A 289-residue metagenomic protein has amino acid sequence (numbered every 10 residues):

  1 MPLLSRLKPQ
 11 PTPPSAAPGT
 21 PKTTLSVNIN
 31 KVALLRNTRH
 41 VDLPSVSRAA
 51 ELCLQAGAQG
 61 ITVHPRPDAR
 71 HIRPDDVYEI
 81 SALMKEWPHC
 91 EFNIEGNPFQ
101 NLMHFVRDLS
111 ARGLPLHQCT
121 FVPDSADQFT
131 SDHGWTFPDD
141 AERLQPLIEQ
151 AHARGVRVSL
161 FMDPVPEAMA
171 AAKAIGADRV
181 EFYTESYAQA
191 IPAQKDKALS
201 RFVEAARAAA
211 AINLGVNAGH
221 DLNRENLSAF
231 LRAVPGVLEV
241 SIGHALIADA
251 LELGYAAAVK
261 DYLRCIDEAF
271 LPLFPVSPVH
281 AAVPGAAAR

Functional and structural regions predicted by a protein language model:
P2-N101, F105-L114, A171, K197: Conserved N-terminal beta1-alpha1 strand-loop-helix module at the mouth
P18-T38, P123, F129-H133, Q145-A153: N-terminal small/glycine-rich loop or linker at the start of catalytic domains across soluble metabolic enzymes
K22-S26, G60-T62, H89-E95, L116-T120 (+5 more regions): Structural preference for beta-strand elements that scaffold enzyme active sites
Q59, H64, C119-F129, R179-I191 (+1 more regions): Glycine-rich phosphate-binding active-site loops on the catalytic face of alpha/beta enzymes
R70-G96, Q100, F137-S159, K195-A218 (+2 more regions): Alpha-helix-loop-beta-strand connector modules within alpha/beta enzyme cores
F99-R112, V165-I175, A218, L222-V237: Catalytic cores of alpha/beta
A126, P138, R157-A209: Histidine/lysine/aspartate-rich catalytic loop segments that bind and position anionic ligands
Q194-K195, D249-P272: C-terminal helical cap(s) of enzyme catalytic domains, especially alpha/beta-barrels
